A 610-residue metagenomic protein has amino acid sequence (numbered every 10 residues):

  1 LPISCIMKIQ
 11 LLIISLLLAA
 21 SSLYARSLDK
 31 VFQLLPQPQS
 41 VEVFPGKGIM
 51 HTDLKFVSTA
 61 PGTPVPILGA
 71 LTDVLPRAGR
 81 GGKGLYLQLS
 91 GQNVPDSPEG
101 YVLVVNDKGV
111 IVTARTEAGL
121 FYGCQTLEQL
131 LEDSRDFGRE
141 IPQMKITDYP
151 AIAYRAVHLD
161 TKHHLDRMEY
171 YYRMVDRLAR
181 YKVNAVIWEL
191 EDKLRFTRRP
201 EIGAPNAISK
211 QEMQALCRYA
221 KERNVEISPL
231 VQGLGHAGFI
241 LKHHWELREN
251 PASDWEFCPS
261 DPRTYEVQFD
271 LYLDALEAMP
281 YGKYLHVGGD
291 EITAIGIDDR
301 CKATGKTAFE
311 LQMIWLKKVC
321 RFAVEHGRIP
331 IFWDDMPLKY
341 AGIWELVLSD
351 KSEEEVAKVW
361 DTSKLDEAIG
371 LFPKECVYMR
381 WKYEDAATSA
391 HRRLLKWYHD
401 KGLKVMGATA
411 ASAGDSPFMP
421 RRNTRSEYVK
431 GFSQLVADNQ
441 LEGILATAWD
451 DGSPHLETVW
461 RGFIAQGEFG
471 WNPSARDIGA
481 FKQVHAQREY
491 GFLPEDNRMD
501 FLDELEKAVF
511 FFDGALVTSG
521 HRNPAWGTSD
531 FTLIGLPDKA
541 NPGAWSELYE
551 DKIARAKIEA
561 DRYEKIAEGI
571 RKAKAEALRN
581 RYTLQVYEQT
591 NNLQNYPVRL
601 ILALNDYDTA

Functional and structural regions predicted by a protein language model:
L1-L12: Positively charged n-region of N-terminal signal peptides that target proteins for export
L12-A20: Bacterial N-terminal signal peptides
R26-Y154, L247: Contiguous, structured surface segment used for ligand recognition
L28, L34-Q37, V41-F44, T59 (+6 more regions): Substrate-binding groove of N-acetylhexosamine-processing glycoside hydrolases
P38, I67-V74, C124-L131, Y170-R177 (+3 more regions): Short, Φ-rich (hydrophobic/aromatic) sequence segments
V65-L68, E117, F121-C124, E128 (+8 more regions): Extracytoplasmic/secreted envelope proteins and their assembly/folding machinery, especially bacterial periplasmic
Q143-K162, M406-D415: N-terminal small/glycine-rich loop or linker at the start of catalytic domains across soluble metabolic enzymes
A151-M336, G342-E354, V377-M379: Substrate-binding cleft of carbohydrate-active enzyme catalytic domains
